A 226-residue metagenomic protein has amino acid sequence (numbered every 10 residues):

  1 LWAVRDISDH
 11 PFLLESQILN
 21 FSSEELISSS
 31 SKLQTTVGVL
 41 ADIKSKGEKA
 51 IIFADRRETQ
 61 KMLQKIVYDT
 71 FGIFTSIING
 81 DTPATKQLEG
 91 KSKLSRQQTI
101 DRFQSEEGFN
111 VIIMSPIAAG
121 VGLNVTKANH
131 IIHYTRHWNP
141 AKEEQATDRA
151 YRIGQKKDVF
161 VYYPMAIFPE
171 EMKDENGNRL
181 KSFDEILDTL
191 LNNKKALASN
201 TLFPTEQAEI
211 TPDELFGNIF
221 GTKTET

Functional and structural regions predicted by a protein language model:
L1-I112, P116-L123, T205-T226: Conserved Helicase C-terminal RecA-like lobe
F53, M114-S115, H133-T135, P164-M165: Conserved beta-strand segments of the P-loop GTPase G domain that flank and frequently precede/overlap
M62-K65, Q98, T126, E144-Q145 (+2 more regions): Generic recognition of short, well-ordered alpha-helical segments
I112, I131-I132, A150: Short, well-ordered beta-strand core segments
A118, H137-W138: Flexible, active-site-proximal loop/turn residues at the rims of small-molecule/cofactor binding pockets and catalytic
L123-R136, V159-Y163: A short beta-strand element within the Helicase C-terminal
W138-T226: A conserved SF2-helicase RecA2
